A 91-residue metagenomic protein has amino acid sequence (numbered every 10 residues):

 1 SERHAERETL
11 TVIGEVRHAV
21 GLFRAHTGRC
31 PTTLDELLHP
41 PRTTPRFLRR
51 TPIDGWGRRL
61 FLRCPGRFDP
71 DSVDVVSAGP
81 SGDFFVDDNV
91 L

Functional and structural regions predicted by a protein language model:
S1-T11: Amphipathic alpha-helical segments typified by the pilin-like N-terminal helix that continues immediately C-terminal
L10, G14-L91: Low-complexity, acidic interaction segments enriched in glycine
